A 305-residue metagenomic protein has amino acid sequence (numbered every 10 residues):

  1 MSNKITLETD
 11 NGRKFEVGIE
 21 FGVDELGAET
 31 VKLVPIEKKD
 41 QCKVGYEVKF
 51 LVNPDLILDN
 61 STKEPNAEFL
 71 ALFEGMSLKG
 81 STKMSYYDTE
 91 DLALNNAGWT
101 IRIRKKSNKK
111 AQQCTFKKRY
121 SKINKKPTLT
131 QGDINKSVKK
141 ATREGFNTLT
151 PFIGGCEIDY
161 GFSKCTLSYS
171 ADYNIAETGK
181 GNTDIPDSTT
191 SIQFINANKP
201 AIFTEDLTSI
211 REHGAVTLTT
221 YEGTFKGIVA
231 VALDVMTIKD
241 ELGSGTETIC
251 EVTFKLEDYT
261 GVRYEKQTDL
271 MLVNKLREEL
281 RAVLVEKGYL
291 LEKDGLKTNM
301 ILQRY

Functional and structural regions predicted by a protein language model:
M1-S2: Extracytoplasmic/secretory-pathway segments with low complexity and glycosylation-like composition
N11-R13, G18-Y305: Phosphate-end processing signature that detects enzymes handling 5′-triphosphorylated RNA and polyphosphate
